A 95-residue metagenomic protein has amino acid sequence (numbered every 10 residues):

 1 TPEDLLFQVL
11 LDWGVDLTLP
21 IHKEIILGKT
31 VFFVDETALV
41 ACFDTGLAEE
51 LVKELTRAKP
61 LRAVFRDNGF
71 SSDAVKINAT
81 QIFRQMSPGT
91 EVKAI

Functional and structural regions predicted by a protein language model:
T1-I95: Accessory, often C-terminal, charged low-complexity segments
